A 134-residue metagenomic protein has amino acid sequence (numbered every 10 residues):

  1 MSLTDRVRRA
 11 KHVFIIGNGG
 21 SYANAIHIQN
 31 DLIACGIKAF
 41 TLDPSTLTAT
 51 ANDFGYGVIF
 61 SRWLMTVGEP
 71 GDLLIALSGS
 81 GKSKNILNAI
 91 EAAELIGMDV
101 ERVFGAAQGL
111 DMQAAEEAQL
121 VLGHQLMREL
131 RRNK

Functional and structural regions predicted by a protein language model:
M1, Y22, I26, F54 (+4 more regions): Electropositive phosphate-/nucleotide-binding environments in soluble metabolic enzymes
D5-G68: Glycine-rich, small/polar surface segments that engage phosphate groups of diverse ligands
H12-I16, P70-G81: A short, small-residue-rich loop immediately preceding and capping a beta-strand
I16, L42-D43, A76-S78, E101-G105: Short beta-strand segments
S21-H27, K82-A89: Short glycine/serine/threonine-rich phosphate/pyrophosphate-binding segments that cradle anionic phosphate groups
S61-T66, A76-L87: Glycine-rich, anion-gripping cofactor-binding loops and their flanking helix/strand elements in enzyme active sites
I90-E94: Surface-exposed amphipathic alpha-helices with a cationic face
L95, D99-K134: Short alpha-helices
